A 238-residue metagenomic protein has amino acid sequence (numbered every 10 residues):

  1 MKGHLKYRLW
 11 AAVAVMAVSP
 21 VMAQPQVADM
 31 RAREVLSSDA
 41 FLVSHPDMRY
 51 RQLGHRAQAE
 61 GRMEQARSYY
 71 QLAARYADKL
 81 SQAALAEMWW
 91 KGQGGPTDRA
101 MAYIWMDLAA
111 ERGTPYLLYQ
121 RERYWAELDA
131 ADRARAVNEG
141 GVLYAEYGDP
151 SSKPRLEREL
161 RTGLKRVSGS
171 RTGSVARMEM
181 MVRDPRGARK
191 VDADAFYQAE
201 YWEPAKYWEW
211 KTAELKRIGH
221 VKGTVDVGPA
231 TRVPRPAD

Functional and structural regions predicted by a protein language model:
K2-A11: Bacterial N-terminal signal peptides that target proteins for export
V18-P20: N-terminal signal peptide c-region/cleavage motif recognized by signal peptidases
P25-S37, M48, L128-D238: Extracytoplasmic and endomembrane cell-envelope/extracellular-matrix remodeling and assembly machinery
S38, V43-D47, A57-M63, R75-K79 (+4 more regions): Short helix-capping/linker turns of helical repeat alpha-solenoids
M48-A57, A84-K91, R121-W125: Hydrophobic face of amphipathic alpha-helices that form TPR/SEL1-like repeat modules and related alpha-solenoid
I104, L108-R112, Y119-R123, E127: Internal catalytic or translocation cores that form aromatic/hydrophobic pockets or channels for amphipathic metabolites
